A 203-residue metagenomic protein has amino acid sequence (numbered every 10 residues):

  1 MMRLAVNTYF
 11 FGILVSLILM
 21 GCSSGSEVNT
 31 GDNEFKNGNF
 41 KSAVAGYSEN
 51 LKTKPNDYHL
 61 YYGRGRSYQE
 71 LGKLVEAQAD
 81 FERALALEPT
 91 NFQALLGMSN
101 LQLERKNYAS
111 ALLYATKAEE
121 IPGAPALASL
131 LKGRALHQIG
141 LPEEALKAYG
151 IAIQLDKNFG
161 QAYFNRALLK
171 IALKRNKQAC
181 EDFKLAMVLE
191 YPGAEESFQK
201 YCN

Functional and structural regions predicted by a protein language model:
L60, A94, A128, A162 (+2 more regions): TPR alpha-solenoid repeat register
G63, E70, G97, L131 (+2 more regions): Canonical tetratricopeptide repeat
A172-N203: Terminal, low-structured helical/coil segments at or just beyond the last alpha-helical repeat
